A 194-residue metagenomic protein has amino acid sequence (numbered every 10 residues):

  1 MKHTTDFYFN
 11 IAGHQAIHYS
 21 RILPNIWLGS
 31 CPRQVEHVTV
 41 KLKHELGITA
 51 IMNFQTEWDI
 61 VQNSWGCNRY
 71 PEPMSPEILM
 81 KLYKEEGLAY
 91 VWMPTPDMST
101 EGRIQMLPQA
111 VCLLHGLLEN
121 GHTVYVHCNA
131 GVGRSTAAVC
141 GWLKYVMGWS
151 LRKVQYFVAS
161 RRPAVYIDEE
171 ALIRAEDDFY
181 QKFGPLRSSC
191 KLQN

Functional and structural regions predicted by a protein language model:
M1-Y8: Cytosolic, low-complexity regulatory segments enriched in Ser/Pro/Gly with interspersed Lys/Arg in eukaryotic signaling
I11-I17, I22-V124, K144-D177, F183: Cysteine-based protein phosphatase catalytic domain of the PTP/DSP
G121-C140: A phosphate-binding catalytic loop at a beta-strand-loop-alpha-helix junction that coordinates phosphoryl groups
Q181-N194: C-terminal domain-closing interface element
